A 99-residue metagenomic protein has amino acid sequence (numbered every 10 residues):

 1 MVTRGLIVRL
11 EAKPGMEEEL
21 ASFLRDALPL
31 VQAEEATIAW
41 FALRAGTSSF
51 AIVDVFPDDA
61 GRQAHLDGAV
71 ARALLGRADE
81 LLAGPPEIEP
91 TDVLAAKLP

Functional and structural regions predicted by a protein language model:
M1-G5, I38-S49, A73-P99: Glycine-rich beta-strand-turn "strand-cap" elements at beta-sheet edges
R9-A21: Short, surface-exposed ligand-recognition loops at beta-strand->loop->(often short) alpha-helix junctions that present
R9-E11, L43, V53-V55: Short hydrophobic/aromatic beta-strand micro-patches that form the beta-sheet surface supporting nucleotide- or nucleic
P14, T47-S49, D58-R62: Short, charged/polar surface micro-motifs in flexible loops or helix N-caps
E17-E19, G61, K97: Intrinsically disordered, low-complexity acidic/polar segments
D26-A39, V55-E89: An amphipathic, aromatic/His-enriched active-site/gating alpha helix that lines ligand/cofactor pockets
